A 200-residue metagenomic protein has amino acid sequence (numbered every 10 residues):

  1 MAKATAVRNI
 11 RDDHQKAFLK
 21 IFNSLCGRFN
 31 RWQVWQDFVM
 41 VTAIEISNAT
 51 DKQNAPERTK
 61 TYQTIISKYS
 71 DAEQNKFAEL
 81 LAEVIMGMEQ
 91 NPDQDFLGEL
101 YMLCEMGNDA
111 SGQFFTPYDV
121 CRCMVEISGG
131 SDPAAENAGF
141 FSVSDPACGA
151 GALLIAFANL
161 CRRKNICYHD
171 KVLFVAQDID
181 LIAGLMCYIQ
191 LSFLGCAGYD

Functional and structural regions predicted by a protein language model:
M1-Y101: A short N-terminal interaction module
L25-W32, A110-F115, A147, F174-Q177: Short, charged/polar micro-motifs that form catalytic or ligand-binding hotspots
N48, M106-A110, R163: General structural signal for alpha-helix termini and helix-helix connectors
D51-A55, D109, P133-N137: Short, solvent-exposed secondary-structure capping/transition elements
Q74, Q90-Q94, F114-Y118, G151 (+1 more regions): Alpha-helix initiation and capping sites
M88-D93, L100, E105-D109, D170-I182: Amphipathic repeat-derived elements
D95-E126, G130: Class I SAM-dependent transferase core
Y118-D200: Conserved S-adenosyl-L-methionine
